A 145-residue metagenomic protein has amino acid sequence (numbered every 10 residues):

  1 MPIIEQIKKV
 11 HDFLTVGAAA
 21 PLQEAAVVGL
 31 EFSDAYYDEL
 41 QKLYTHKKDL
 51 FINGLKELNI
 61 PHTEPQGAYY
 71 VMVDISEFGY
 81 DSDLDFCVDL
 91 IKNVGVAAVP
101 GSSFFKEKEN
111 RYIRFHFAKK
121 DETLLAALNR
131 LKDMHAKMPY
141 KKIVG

Functional and structural regions predicted by a protein language model:
M1-G145: PLP-dependent class I/II
